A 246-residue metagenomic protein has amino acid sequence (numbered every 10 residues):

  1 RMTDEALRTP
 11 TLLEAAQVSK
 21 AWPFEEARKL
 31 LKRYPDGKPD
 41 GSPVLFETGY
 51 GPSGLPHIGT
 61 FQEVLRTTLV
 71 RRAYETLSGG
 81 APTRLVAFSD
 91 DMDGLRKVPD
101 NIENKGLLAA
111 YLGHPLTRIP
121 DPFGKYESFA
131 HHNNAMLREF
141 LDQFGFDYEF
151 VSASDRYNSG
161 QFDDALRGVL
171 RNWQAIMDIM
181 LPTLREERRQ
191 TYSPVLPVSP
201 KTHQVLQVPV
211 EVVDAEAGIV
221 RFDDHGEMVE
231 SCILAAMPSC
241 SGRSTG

Functional and structural regions predicted by a protein language model:
R1-I58, R72, T76-A87, E103-A109 (+6 more regions): Non-catalytic terminal extensions that flank enzyme cores
A16, P52-F61, L116-S128, S154 (+1 more regions): The substrate-binding groove and active-site-proximal loops of carbohydrate-active enzymes, especially glycoside
G59-V70: Active/ligand-binding-proximal structured segments within catalytic/core domains that scaffold catalytic residues
V86-L95, A153: Short, solvent-exposed turn/loop segments enriched in Gly/Ser/Thr/Pro and often Arg
M92-A109, A165-R167: Charged, often glycine-rich, active-site loop that binds/positions anionic groups
D93, D155-G160, D214-A215: A short acidic, often aromatic-flanked loop/helix-cap motif at beta-alpha or helix-coil junctions that lines enzyme
K105-F140, F144: A glycine-rich helix N-cap at a beta->alpha junction
N133-V195: A broadly conserved sequence feature marking short terminus-proximal activation segments in nucleic acid-centric
